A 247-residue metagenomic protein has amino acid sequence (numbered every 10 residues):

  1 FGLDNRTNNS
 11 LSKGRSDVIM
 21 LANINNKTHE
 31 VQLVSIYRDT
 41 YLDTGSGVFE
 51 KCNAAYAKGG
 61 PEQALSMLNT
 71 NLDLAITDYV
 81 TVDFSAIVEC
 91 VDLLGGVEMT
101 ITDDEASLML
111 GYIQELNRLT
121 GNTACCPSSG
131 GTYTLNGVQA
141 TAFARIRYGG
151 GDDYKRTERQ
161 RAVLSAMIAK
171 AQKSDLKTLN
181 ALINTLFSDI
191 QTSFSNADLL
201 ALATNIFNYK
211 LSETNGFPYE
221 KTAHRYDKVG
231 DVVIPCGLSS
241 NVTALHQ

Functional and structural regions predicted by a protein language model:
F1-Q247: Non-catalytic, solvent-exposed segments at the cell envelope interface
